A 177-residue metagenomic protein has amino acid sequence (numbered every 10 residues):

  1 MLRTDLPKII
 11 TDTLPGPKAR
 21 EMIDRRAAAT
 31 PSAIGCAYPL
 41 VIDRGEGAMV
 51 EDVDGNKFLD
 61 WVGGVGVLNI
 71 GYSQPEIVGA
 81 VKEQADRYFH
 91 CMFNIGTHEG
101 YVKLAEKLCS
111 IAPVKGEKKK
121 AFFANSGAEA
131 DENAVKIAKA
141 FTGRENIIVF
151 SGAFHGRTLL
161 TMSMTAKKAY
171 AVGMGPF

Functional and structural regions predicted by a protein language model:
L2-E46, Y101: Active-site-adjacent loop/helix segments that line or gate small-molecule/cofactor pockets in enzymes
L2-I10, V41-E83: N-terminal "arm"/small-domain region of PLP-dependent enzymes with the aminotransferase-like
D5, I10, T30, C36-Y38 (+6 more regions): Glycine-rich, flexible loop/turn motifs
P15-K18, S73, T97, A166: Residue-level signature of the cytosolic catalytic core of signaling kinases
D24, F58, G64-V65, N69-G96 (+1 more regions): Glycine-rich phosphate-binding segment of PLP-dependent enzymes
I42-R44, F93-G100, A121-A128, F154: Active-site nucleophile and cofactor-binding loops and adjacent substrate-binding regions of central metabolic enzymes
E106-F177: PLP-dependent aspartate aminotransferase-fold enzymes
